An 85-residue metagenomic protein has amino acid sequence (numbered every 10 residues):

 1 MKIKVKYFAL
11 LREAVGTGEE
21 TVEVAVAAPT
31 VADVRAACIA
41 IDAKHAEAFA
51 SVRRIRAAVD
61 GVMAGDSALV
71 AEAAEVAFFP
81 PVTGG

Functional and structural regions predicted by a protein language model:
M1-G84: Ubiquitin-like/PB1-type beta-grasp interaction modules and other compact soluble beta-rich domains
